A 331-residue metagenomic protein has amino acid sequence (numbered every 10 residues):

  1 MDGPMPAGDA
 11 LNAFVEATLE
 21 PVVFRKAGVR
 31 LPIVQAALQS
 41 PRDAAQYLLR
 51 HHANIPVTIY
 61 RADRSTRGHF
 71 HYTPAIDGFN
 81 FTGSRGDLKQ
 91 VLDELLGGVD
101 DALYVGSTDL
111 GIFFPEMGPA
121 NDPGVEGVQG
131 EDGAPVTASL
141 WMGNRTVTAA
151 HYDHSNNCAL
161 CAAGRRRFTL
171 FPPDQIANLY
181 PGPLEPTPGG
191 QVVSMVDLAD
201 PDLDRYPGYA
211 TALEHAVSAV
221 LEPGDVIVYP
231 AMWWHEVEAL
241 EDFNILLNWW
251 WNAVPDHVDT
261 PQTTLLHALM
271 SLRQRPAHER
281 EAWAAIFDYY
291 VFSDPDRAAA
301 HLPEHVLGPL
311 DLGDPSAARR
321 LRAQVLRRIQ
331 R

Functional and structural regions predicted by a protein language model:
M1-V226, E236-R331: N-terminal accessory scaffold of Fe(II)-dependent oxygenases
